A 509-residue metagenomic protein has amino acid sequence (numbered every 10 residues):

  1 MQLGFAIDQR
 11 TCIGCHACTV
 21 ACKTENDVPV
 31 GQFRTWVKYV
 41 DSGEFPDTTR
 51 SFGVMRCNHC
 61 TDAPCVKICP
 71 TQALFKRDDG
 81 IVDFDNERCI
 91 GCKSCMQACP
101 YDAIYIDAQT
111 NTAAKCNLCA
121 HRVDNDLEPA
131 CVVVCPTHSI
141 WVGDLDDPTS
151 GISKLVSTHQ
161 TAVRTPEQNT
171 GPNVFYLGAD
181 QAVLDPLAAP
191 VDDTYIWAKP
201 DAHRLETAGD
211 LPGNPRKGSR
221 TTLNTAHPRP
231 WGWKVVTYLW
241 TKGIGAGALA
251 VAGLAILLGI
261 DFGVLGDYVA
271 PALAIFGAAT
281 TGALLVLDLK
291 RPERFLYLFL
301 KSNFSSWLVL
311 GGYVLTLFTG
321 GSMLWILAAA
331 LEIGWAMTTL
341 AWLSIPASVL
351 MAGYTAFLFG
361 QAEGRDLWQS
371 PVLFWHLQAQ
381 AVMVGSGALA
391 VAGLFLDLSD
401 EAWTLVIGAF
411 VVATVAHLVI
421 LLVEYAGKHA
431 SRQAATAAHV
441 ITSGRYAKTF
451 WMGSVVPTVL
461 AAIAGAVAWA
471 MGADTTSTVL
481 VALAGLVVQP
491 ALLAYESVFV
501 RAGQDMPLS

Functional and structural regions predicted by a protein language model:
M1-V82, E87-I90, M96-A98, D102: Ferredoxin-type iron-sulfur electron-transfer modules and their immediate structural context
D41-R56, E87-R88, M96-A98, D102-A226: Flanking helices and flexible, charged tails adjoining ferredoxin-like Fe-S electron-transfer domains in multi-subunit
T61, E87-G91, A108, L127 (+5 more regions): Secondary-structure capping and boundary motifs in well-ordered enzyme cores
W197-D261, A502: N-terminal signal-anchor module of multipass membrane proteins
P230-W233, T237-I244, I256-F262, N303-S306 (+1 more regions): Long, contiguous internal "core" modules enriched in hydrophobic/ aromatic residues
V251-V314, G321: Membrane helical hairpin/interfacial module
L289-K290, L422-G427, S497-L508: Juxtamembrane/interface segments at transmembrane-helix termini
Y297, K301, H439-S443, G503-S509: Multi-pass alpha-helical membrane architecture of UbiA-family and related isoprenoid/lipid prenyltransferases
